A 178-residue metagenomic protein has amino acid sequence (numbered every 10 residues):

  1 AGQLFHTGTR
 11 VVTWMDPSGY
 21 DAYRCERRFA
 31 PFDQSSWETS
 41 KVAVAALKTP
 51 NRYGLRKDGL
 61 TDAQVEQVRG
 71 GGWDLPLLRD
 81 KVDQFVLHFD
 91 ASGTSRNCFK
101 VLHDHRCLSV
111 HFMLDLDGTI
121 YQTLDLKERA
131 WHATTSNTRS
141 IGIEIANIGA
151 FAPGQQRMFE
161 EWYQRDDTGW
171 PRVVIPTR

Functional and structural regions predicted by a protein language model:
A1-Q67: N-terminal pre-domains immediately preceding structured catalytic cores
R28, A46-R178: Active-site-adjacent loop/helix surface patches within enzyme catalytic domains that shape the substrate-binding cleft
